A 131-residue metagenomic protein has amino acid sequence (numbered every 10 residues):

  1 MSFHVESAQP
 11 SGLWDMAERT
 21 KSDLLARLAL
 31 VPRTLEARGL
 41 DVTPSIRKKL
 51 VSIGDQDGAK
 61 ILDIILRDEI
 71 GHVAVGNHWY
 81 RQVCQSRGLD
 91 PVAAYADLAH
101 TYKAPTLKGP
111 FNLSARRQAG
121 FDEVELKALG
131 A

Functional and structural regions predicted by a protein language model:
M1-A131: Non-heme di-metal
